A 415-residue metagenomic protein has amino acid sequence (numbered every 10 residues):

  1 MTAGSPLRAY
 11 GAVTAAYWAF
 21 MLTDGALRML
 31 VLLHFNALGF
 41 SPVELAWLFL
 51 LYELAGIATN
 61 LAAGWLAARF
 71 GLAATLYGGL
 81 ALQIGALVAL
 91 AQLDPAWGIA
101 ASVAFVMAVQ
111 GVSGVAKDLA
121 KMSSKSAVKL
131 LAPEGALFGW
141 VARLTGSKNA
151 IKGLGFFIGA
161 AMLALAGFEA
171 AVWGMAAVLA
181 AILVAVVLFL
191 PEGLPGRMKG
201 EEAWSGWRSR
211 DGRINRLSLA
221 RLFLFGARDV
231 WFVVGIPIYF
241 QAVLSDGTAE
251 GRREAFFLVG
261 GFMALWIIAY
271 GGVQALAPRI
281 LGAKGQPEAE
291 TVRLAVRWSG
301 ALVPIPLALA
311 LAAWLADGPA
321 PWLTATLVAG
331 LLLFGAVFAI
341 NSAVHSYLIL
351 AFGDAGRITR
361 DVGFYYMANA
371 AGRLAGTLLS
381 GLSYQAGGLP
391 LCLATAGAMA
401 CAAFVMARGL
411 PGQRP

Functional and structural regions predicted by a protein language model:
A3-L54, N215-M263: Helix-loop boundary and gating motifs at the non-cytosolic
W18, A86, I99-A120, L323-I340: Hydrophobic core of transmembrane alpha-helices in multi-pass small-molecule transporters, especially MFS/SLC-type
W47-W65, G261-A277: Central cavity-lining transmembrane alpha-helices of secondary-active solute carriers, predominantly the Major
A58-P95: Conserved MFS/SLC helix-loop-helix module at the cytosolic interface between two early adjacent transmembrane helices
A81-I99, G300-P319: C-terminal ends and interior cores of transmembrane alpha-helices in multi-pass membrane transporters/permeases
V109-K148: Cytoplasmic helix-loop-helix junction between adjacent transmembrane helices in 12-TM secondary transporters
A170-L188, L391-G409: Symmetry-related core transmembrane helices of the 12-TM Major Facilitator Superfamily/SLC fold
G353-Q385: A late C-terminal transmembrane helix in Major Facilitator Superfamily
